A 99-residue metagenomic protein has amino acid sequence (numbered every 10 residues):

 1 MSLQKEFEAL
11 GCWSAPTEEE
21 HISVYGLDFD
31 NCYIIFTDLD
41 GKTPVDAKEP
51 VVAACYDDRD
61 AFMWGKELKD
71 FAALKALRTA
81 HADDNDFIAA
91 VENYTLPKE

Functional and structural regions predicted by a protein language model:
M1-N31: Negatively charged, low-complexity tracts enriched in Asp/Glu with abundant Ser/Thr
M1-S2, E92-E99: Short intrinsically disordered terminal tails
E6, A73-L77, F87-Y94: Charge-rich, solvent-exposed alpha-helical interaction surfaces
A15, D86-A89, E99: Residue-level signal for secondary-structure boundary elements
G26, A54, P97: Residues in well-ordered beta-strands of folded domains
C32-L77: Intrinsically disordered, low-complexity regulatory segments enriched in Ser/Thr/Pro and charged residues
